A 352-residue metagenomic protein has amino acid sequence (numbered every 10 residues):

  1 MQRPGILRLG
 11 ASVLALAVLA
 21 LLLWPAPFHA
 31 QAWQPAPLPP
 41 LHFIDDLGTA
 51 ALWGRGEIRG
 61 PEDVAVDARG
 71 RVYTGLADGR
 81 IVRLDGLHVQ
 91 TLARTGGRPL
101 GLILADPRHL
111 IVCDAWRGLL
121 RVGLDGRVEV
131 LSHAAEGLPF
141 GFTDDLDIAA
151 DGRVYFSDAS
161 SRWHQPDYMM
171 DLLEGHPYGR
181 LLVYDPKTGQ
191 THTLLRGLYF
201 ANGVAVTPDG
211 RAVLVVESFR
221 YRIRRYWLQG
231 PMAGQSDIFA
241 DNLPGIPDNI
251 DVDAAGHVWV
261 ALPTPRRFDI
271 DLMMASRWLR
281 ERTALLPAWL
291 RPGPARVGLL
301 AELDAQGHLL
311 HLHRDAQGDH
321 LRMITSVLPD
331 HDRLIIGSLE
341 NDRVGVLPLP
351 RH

Functional and structural regions predicted by a protein language model:
Q2-H352: Sequence-structural signature of mature extracellular/luminal beta-sheet repeat domains, prominently beta-propellers
